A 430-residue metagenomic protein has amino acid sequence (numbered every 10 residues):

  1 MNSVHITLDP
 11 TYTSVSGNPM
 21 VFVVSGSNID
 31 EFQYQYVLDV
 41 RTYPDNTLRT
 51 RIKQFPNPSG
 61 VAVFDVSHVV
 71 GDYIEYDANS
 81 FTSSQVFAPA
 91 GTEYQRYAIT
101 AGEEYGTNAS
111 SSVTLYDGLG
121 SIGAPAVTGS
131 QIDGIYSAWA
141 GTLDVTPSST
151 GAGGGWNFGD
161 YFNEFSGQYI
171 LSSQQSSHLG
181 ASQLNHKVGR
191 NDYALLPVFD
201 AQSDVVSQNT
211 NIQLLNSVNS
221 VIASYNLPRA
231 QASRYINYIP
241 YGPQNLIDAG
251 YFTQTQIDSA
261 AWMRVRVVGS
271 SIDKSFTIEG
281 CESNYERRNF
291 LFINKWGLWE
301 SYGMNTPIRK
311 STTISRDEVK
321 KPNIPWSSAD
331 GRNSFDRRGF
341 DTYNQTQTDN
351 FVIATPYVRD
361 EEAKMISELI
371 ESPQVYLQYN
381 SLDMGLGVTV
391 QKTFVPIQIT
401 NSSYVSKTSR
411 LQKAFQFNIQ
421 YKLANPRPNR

Functional and structural regions predicted by a protein language model:
M1-C281: Preference for solvent-exposed, low-hydrophobicity sequence contexts
S27, A201, I222-Y235, Y251-A260 (+1 more regions): Extracellular/virion structural assembly segments
